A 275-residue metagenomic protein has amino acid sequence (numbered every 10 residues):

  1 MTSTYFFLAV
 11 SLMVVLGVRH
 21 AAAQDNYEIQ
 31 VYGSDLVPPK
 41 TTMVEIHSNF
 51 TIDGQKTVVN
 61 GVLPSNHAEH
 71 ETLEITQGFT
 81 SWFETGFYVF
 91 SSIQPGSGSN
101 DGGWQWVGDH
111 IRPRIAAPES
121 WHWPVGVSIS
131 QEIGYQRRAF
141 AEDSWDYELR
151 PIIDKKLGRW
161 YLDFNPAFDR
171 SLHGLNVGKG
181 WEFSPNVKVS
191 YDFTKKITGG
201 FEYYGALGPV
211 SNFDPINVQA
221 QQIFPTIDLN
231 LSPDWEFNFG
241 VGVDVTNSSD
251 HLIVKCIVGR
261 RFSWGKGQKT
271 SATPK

Functional and structural regions predicted by a protein language model:
M1-F7: Positively charged n-region of N-terminal signal peptides that target proteins for export
F7-G17: Bacterial N-terminal signal peptides
G17-A23: Bacterial Sec-dependent signal peptides at the C-terminal "C-region" and cleavage site
A23-K275: Transmembrane beta-barrel domains of Gram-negative outer membranes and organellar outer membranes
